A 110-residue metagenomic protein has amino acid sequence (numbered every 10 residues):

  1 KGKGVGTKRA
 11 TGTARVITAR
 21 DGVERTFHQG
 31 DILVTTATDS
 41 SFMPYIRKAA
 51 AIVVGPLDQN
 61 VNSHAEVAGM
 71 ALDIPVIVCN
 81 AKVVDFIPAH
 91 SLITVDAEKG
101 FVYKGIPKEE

Functional and structural regions predicted by a protein language model:
K1-G2, I74: C-terminal amphipathic alpha-helical interaction region
K8-D31, T36-E110: Acidic, glycine-rich flexible loop/linker segments
